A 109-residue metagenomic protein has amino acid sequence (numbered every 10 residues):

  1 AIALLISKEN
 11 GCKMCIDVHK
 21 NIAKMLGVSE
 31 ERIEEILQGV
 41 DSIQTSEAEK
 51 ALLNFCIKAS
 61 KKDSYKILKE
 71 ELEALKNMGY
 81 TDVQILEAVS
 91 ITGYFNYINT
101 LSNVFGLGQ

Functional and structural regions predicted by a protein language model:
A1-Q109: Hydrophobic alpha-helical segments
